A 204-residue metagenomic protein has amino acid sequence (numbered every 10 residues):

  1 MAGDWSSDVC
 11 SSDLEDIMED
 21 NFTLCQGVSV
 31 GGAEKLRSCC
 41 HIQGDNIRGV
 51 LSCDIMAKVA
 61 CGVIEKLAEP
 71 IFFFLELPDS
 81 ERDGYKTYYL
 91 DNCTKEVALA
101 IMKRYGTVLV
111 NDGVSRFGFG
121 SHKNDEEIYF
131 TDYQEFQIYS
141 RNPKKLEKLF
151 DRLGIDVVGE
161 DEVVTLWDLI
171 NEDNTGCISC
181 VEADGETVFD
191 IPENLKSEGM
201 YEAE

Functional and structural regions predicted by a protein language model:
M1-C10: Single conserved hydrophobic/aromatic residue that forms the stacking wall/gate of nucleotide- or nucleobase-binding
S7, Y129-E204: Acidic, proline/glycine-rich low-complexity IDRs
D13-V50: N-terminal domain-start signal
S29-S38, F72-E81, T165-W167: Short, compositionally biased low-complexity segments
K35-C40, F119-D132: Short, flexible, solvent-exposed loop/turn segments with mixed acidic/basic and small polar residues
G44-E126: Surface-exposed, low-hydrophobicity interaction/linker segments
